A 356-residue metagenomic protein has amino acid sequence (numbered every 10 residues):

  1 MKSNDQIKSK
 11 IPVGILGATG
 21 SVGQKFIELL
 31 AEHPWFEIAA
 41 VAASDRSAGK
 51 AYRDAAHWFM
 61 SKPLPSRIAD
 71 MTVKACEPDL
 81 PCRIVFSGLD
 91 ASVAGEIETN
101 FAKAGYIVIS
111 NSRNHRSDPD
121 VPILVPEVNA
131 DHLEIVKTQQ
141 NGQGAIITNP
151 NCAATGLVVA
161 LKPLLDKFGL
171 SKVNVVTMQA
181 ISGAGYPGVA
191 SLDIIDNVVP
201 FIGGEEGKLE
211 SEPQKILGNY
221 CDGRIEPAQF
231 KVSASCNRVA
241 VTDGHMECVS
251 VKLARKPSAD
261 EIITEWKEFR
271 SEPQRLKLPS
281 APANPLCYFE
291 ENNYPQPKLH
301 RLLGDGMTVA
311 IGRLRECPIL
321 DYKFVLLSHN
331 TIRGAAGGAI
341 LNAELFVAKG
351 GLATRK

Functional and structural regions predicted by a protein language model:
M1-F201, R224, F230-K231, V309-A310 (+3 more regions): N-terminal Rossmann-like NAD(P) cofactor-binding subdomain of oxidoreductases, focused on the glycine-rich
I181-K356: Charged docking surfaces used in two-component/phosphorelay signaling
